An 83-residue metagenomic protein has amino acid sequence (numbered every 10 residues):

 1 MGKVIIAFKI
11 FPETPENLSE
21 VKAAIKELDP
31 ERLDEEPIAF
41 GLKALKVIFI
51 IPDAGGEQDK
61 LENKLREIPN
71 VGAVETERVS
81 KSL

Functional and structural regions predicted by a protein language model:
M1-L83: Long, contiguous binding/interaction regions
